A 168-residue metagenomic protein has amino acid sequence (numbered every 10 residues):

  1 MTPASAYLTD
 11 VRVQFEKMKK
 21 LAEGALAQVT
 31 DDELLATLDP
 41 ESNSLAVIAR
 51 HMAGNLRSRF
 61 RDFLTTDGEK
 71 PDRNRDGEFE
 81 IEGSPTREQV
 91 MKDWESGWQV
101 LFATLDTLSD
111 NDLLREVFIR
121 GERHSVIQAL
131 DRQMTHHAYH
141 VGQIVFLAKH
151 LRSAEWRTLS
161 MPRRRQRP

Functional and structural regions predicted by a protein language model:
M1-R12, E80-E82, Q89: Short, charged, low-complexity loops and linkers
L8, R12-E16, K20-L26, D31-E78 (+1 more regions): Short, contiguous alpha-helical
F79-V117, I127-H137: Acidic/histidine-rich alpha-helical segments that form the ligand environment of transition-metal centers
